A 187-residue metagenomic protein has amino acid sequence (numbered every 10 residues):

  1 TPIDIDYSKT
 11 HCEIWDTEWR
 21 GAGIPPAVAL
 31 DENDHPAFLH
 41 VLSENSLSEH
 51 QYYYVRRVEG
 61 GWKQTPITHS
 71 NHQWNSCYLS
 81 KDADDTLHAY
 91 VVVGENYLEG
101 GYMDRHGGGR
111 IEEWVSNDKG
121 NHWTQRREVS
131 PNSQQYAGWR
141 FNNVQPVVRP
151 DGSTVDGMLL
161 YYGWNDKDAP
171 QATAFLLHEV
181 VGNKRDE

Functional and structural regions predicted by a protein language model:
T1-E187: Extracellular, repeat-based ectodomains that mediate carbohydrate processing or recognition
